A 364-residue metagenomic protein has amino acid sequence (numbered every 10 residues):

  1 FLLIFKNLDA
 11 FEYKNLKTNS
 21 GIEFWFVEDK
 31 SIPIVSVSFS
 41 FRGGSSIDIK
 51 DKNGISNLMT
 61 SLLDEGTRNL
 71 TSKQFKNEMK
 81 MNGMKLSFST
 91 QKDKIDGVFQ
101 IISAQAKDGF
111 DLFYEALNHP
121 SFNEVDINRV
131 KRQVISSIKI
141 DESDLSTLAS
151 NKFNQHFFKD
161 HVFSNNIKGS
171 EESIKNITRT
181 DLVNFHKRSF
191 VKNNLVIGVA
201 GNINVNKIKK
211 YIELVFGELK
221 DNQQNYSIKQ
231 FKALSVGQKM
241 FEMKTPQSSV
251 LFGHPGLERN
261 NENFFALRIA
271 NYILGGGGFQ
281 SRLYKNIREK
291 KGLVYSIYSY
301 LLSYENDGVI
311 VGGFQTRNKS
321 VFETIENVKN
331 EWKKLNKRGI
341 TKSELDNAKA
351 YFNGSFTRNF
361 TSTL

Functional and structural regions predicted by a protein language model:
F1-I4: Sec-dependent N-terminal signal peptides
K6-A10: Sec/Tat signal peptide C-region and signal peptidase I cleavage site
F11-D29: Short N-terminal segments immediately surrounding and downstream of signal-peptide cleavage
V27, I32-M59, S72-N118, T147-E172 (+5 more regions): M16 family metallopeptidases and their MPP-like homologs
G66-N69, L117-V125: Short, polar/flexible loop-turn hinges at active-site or ligand-entry regions and domain interfaces
S89-D93, I127-N128, K232: Short, glycine-/polar-rich solvent-exposed loops and beta-turns at beta-strand/coil boundaries
K159, F163, I167, K192 (+2 more regions): An aromatic/glycine/proline-enriched structural segment found at the starts of mature extracellular/organellar domains
